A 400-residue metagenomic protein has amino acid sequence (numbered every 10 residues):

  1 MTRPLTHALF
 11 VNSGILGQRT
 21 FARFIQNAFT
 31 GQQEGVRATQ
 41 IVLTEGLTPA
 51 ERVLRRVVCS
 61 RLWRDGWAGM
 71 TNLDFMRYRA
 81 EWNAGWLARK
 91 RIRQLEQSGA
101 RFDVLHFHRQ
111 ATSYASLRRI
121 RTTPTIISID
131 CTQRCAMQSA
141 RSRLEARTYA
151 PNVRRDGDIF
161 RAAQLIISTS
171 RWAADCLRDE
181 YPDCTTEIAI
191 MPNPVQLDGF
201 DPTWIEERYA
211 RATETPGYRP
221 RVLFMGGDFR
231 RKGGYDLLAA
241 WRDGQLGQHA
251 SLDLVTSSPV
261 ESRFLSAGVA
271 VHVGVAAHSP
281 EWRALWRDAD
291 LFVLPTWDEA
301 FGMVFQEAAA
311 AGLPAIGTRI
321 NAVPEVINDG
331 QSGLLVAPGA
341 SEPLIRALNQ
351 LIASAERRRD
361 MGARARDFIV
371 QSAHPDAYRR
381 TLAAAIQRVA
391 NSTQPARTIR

Functional and structural regions predicted by a protein language model:
A146-I166: Membrane-proximal helix-turn-helix segments that form the acceptor-binding/catalytic region of lipid-linked
W172, P194: Carbohydrate-associated surface elements
E207-K232, L238-R242, L252: Conserved donor-binding/catalytic core segment of Leloir-type glycosyltransferases
T256-R287: Nucleotide-activated donor-binding/catalytic signature segment of Leloir-type glycosyltransferases, i.e., the conserved
W297: Aromatic "clamp/platform" in nucleotide-sugar-dependent glycosyltransferases that forms part of the donor/acceptor
P314-G317, I327: Short hydrophobic beta-strand element within catalytic cores of glycosyltransferases and related nucleotide-activated
D329-G330, L334-S341, Q350-E356: Conserved acidic donor-binding segment of nucleotide-sugar-dependent glycosyltransferases
Q350, R357-S372, Y378-A384: A short, well-ordered alpha-helix in the C-terminal region of glycosyltransferases
